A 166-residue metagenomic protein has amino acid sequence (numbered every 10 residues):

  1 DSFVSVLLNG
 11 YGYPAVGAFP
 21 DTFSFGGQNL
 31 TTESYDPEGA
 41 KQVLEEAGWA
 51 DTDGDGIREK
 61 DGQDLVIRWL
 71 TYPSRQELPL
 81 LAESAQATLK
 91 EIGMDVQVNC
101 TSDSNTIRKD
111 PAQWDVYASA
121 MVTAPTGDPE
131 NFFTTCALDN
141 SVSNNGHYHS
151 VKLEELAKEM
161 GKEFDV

Functional and structural regions predicted by a protein language model:
D1-A87: Append "and occasionally in soluble cytosolic enzymes with long acidic Gly/Pro-rich linkers
V4-S5, Q42, E91, D95-I107 (+1 more regions): Extracytoplasmic/peripheral linker and loop segments enriched in polar/acidic and small residues with frequent Thr/Pro
D53, L78-L81, N99, R108-K109 (+1 more regions): Extended hydrophobic-aromatic, low-complexity segments
K60-Q63, K109-A112, G127, V151: Extracellular/periplasmic catalytic domains that process cell-envelope and extracellular macromolecules
R68, Q97, D115-V116: Beta-sheet entry/capping signal
E83-I92, S104-D115: Short helices/loops that flank or line small-molecule/ion binding pockets
T101, V116-E130: Ligand-binding clamshell of periplasmic/extracellular solute-binding protein-like
